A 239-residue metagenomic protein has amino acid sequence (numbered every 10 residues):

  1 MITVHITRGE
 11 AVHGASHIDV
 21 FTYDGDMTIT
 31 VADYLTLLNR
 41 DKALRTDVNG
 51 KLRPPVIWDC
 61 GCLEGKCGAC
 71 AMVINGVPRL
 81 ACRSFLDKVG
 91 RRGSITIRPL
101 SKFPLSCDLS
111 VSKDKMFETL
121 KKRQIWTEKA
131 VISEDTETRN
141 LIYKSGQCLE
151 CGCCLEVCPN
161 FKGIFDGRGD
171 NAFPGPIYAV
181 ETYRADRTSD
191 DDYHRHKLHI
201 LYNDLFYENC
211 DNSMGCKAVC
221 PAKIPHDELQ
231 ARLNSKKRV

Functional and structural regions predicted by a protein language model:
M1-F21: Eukaryote-biased recognition of intrinsically disordered, low-complexity regulatory segments
M1-T3, E64-A71: A short, compositionally biased
H17-D33: Short, flexible N-terminal segments of the mature chain
I29-K51, G93-Q147, C151-V239: Ferredoxin-type iron-sulfur electron-transfer modules in oxidoreductases and energy-metabolism complexes
V56-E64: Serine/threonine-rich, repeat-prone extracellular segments and beta-strand-based repeat modules of secreted/surface
C82-S84: Charged interaction scaffolds used for protein-protein
